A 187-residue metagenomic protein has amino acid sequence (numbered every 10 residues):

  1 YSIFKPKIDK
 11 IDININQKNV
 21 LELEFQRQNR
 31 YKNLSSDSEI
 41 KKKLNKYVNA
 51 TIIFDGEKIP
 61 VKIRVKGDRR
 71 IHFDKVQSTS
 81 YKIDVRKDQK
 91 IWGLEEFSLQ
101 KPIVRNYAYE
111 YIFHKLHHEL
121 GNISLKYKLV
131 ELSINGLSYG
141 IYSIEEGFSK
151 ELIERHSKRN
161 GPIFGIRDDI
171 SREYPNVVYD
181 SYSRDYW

Functional and structural regions predicted by a protein language model:
Y1-W187: Phosphate/dinucleotide-binding and metal-coordinating scaffold of catalytic cores in nucleotide-dependent enzymes
